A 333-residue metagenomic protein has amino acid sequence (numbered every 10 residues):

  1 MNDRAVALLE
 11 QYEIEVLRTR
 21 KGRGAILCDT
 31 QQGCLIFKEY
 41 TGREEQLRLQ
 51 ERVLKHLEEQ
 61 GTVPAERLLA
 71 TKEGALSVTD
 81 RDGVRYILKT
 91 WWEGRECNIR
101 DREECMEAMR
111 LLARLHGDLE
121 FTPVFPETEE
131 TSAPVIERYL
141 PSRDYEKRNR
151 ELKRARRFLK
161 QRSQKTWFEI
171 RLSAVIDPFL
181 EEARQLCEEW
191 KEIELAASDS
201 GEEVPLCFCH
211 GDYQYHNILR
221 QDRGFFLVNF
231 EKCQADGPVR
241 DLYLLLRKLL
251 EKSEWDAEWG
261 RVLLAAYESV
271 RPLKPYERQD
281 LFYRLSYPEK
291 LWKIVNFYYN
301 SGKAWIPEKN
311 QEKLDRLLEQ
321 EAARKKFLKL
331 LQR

Functional and structural regions predicted by a protein language model:
R4-T30: ATP-binding glycine-rich phosphate-binding loop
I26-D29, L68, E188-P238: Active-site acidic catalytic loop and adjacent metal/ATP-binding pocket of ATP-dependent phosphoryl transfer enzymes
G33-A133: ATP-binding pocket architecture of kinase catalytic cores
K38, E44-E45, C97, E127-F208: ATP-dependent phospho-/nucleotidyl transfer catalytic cores
V84-I99, R154-R162, Y287-W305: A glycine-centered beta->alpha junction motif in the catalytic cores of kinase/phosphotransferase enzymes
V239-P272, L285-W305: Active-site activation/catalytic loop segments of kinase-like enzymes and analogous catalytic loops in related
W292-R333: ATP/Mg2+ or Mg2+-diphosphate-binding catalytic cores that bind nucleotide phosphates or diphosphates via glycine-rich
